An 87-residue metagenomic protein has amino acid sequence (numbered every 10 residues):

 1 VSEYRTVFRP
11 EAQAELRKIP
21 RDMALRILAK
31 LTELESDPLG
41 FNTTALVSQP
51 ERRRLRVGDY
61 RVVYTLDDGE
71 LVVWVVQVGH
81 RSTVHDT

Functional and structural regions predicted by a protein language model:
V1-V7, E11-R26, G40, T44 (+2 more regions): Enriched for short, Lys/Arg-rich terminal
L31-L55: A short, surface-exposed loop/turn module that caps and links secondary-structure elements
